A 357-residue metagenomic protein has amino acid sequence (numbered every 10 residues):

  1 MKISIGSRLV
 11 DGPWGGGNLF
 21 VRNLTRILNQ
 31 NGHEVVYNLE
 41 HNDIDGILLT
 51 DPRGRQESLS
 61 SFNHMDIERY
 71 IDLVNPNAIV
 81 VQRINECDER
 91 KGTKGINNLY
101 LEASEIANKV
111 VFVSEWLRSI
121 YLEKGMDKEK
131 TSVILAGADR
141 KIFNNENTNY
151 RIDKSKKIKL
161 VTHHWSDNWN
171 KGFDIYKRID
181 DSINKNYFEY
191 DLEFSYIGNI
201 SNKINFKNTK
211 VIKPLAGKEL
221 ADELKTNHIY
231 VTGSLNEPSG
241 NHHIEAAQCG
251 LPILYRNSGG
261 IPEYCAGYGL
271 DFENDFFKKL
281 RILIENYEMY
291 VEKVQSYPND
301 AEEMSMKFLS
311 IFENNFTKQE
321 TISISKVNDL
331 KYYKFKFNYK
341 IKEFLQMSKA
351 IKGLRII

Functional and structural regions predicted by a protein language model:
V36-I106: Extended catalytic core of nucleotide-activated donor transferases of GT-like folds
G92-K94, L122, G137-K156: Acidic anion/phosphate-binding donor-loop and adjacent secondary structure in glycosyltransferase catalytic cores
E105-K130, A138, I142: A short, active-site helix/loop in glycosyltransferases that binds the activated sugar's phosphate group
N149-K171, K177-D181: Conserved donor-binding/catalytic core segment of Leloir-type glycosyltransferases
L235: Aromatic "clamp/platform" in nucleotide-sugar-dependent glycosyltransferases that forms part of the donor/acceptor
P252-Y255: Short hydrophobic beta-strand element within catalytic cores of glycosyltransferases and related nucleotide-activated
P262-I282: Change "using UDP/GDP/dTDP sugars" to "using nucleotide sugars
Y287-Q346: A charged, aromatic-enriched C-terminal amphipathic alpha-helix characteristic of glycosyltransferases across folds
